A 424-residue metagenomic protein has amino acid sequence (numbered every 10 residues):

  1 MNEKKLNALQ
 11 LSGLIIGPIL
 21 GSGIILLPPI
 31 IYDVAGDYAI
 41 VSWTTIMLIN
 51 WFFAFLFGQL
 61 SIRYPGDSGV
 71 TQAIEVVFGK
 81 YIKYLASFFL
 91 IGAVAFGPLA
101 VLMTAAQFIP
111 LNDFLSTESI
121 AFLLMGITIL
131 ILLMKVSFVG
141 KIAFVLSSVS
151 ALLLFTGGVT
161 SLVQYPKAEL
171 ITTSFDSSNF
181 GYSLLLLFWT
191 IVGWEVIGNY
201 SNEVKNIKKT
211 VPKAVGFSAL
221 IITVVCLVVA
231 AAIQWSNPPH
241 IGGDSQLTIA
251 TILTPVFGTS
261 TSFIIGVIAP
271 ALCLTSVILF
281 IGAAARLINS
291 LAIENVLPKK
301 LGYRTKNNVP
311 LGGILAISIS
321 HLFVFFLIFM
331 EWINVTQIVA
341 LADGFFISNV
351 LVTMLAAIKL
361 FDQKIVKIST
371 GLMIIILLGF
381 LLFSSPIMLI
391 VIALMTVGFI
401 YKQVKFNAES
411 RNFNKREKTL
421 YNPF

Functional and structural regions predicted by a protein language model:
M1-N2, I40, D113-S119, K141-G266: Helix-loop-helix junctions that connect adjacent transmembrane segments in multi-pass membrane transporters
M1-P29, D33-Y38, S42, N50-W51 (+4 more regions): Membrane-interface "cap" regions at the ends of multi-pass membrane proteins
Q10, T45, L111-V136, L146-G158 (+3 more regions): Transmembrane alpha-helical segments of multi-pass small-molecule transport proteins
L14-G17, S22, V77, Y84-A86 (+5 more regions): Small-residue-rich segments of transmembrane alpha-helices in multi-pass membrane proteins, especially helix faces
P29-A35, T104-T117, S137-L146, I264-A271 (+3 more regions): Transmembrane helix-loop boundary segments of multi-pass membrane transporters
I30, V34, F52-M125, L130-L133 (+2 more regions): Hydrophobic transmembrane alpha-helices that form the core helical bundles of multi-pass secondary transporters
G69-G79, L111, G216-I278, L297-Q337 (+1 more regions): TM-loop-TM module centered on a large, flexible mid-protein loop between adjacent transmembrane helices in multi-pass
L152, V159, L355-F424: A generic transmembrane alpha-helix motif of multi-pass inner-membrane proteins
